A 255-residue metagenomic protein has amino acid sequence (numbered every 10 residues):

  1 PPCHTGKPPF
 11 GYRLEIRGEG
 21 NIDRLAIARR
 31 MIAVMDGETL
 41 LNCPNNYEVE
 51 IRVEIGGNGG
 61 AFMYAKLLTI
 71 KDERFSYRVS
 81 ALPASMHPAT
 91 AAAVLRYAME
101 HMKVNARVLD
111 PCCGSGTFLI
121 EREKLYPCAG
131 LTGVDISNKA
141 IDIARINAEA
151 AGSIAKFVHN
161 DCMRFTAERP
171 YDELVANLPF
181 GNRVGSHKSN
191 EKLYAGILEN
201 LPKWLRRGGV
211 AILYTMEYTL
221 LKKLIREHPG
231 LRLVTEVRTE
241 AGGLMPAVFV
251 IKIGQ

Functional and structural regions predicted by a protein language model:
P1-N45: Non-catalytic nucleic-acid substrate-recognition regions in nucleic-acid-modifying enzymes
G11-R13, E50-E54: A short beta-strand-loop-alpha-helix capping motif that often carries His-Thr
I22, A26, L40-E48, I55-Q255: Class I S-adenosyl-L-methionine-dependent methyltransferase catalytic core
